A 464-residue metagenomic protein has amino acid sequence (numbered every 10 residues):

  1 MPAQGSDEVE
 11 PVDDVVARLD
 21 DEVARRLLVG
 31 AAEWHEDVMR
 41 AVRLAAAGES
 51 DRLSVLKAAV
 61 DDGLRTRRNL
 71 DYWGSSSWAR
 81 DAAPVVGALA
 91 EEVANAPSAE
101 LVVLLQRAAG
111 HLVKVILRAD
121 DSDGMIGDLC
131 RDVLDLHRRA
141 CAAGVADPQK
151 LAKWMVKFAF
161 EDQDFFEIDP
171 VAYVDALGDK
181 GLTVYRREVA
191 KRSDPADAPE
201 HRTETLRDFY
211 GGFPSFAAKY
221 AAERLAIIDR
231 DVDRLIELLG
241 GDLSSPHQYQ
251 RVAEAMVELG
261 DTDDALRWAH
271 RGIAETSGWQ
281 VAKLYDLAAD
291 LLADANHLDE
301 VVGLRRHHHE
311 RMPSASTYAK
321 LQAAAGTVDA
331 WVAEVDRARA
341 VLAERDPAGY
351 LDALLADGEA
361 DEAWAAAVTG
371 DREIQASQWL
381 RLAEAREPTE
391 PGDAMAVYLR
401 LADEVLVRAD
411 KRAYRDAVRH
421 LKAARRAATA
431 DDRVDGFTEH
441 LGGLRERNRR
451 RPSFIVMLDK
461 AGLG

Functional and structural regions predicted by a protein language model:
P2-G464: Eukaryote-biased, non-catalytic alpha-solenoid scaffold regions
